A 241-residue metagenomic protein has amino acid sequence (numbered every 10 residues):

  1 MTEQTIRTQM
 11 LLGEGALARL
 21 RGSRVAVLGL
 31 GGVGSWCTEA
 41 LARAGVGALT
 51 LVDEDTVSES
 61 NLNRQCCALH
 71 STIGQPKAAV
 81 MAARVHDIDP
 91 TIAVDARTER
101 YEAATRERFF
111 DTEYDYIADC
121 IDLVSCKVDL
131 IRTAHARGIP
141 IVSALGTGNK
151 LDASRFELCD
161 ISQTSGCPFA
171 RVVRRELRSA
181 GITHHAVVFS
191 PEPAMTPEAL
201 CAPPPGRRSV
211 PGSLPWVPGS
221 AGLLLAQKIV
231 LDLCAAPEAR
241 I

Functional and structural regions predicted by a protein language model:
M1-A26: N-terminal charged helix/coil linker that caps or initiates catalytic domains
V27-G29, V52: Conserved N-terminal Rossmann-fold NAD(P)-binding element of oxidoreductases
V33: Hydrophobic/small residue at the entry helix of a nucleotide-binding pocket
V46-D89: Glycine-rich phosphate-binding loop and adjoining beta1-alpha1-beta2 segment of Rossmann-like nucleotide-binding folds
R97-R106: Conserved SAM/SAH-binding loop
F110-E113, I121-C126, A136, I141 (+2 more regions): Glycine-rich phosphate/adenylate-binding loop
